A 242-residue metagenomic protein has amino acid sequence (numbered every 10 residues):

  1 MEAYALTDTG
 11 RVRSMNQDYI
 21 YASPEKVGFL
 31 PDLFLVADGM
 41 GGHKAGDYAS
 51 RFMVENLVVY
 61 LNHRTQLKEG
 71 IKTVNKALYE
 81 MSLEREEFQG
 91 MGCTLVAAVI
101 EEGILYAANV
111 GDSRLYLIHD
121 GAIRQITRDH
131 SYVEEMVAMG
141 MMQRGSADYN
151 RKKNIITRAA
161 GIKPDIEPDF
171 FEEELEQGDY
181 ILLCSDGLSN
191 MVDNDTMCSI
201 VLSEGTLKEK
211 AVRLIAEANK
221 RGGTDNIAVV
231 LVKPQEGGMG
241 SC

Functional and structural regions predicted by a protein language model:
M1-C242: PP2C/PPM-type serine/threonine phosphatase catalytic domain
